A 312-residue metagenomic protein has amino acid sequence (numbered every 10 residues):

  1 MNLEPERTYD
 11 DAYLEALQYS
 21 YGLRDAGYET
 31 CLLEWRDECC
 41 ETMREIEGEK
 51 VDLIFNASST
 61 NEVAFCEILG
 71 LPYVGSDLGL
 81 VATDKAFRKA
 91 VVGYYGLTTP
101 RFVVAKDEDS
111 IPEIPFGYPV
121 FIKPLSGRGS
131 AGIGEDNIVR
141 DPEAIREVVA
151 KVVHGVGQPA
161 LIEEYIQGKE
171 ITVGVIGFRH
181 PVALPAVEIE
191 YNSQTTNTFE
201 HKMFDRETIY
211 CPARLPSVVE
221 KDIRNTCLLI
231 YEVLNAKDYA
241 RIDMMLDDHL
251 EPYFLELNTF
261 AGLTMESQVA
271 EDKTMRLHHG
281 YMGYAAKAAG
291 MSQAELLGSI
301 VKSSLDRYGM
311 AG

Functional and structural regions predicted by a protein language model:
M1-D77, A82, K106-P112, S299 (+2 more regions): ATP-binding N-terminal substructure of ATP-dependent carboxylate-amine bond-forming enzymes
Y19, L23, C66, R88 (+2 more regions): Structural element of the ATP-grasp superfamily
T30, P72-Y73, T99, V120 (+1 more regions): Hydrophobic beta-strand scaffold residues
S59-N61, L125-G127, F260: Short glycine-rich anion-binding loops that position phosphate/pyrophosphate groups of nucleotides and phosphorylated
G70-S76, T99, V182-L184: Short hydrophobic/aromatic-enriched beta-strand-loop microsegments
L78-L161, Q167-G168, K221-R224: Active-site nucleotide/adenylate-binding loops and adjacent lid/helix of ATP-dependent enzymes
G96, P216-G312: ATP-dependent carboxylate activation and anion-phosphoryl transfer catalytic cores that bind Mg-ATP to form
P142-V218, D222-N225, L246-Y253: Phosphate-binding site of ATP-dependent enzymes
